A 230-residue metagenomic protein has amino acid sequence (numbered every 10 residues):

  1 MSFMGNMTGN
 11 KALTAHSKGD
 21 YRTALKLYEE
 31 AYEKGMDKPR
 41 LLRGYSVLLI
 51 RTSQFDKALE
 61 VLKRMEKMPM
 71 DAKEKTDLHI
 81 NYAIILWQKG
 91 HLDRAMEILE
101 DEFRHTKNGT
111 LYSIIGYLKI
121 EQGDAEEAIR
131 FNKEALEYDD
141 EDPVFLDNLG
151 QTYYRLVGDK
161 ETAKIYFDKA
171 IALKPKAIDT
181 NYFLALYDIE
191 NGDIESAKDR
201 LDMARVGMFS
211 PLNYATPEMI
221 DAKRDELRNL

Functional and structural regions predicted by a protein language model:
N10, G44-V47, N81, I114 (+2 more regions): Canonical tetratricopeptide repeat
G19-K26, S53-V61, K89-D101, E121-E134 (+2 more regions): Structural signature of tandem alpha-helical TPR/SEL1-like repeats, specifically the intra-repeat loop/turn
K34, M68-D71, R104-H105, Y138 (+3 more regions): Structural marker of alpha-solenoid helical repeat scaffolds
K38, A72-K75, N108, D142 (+2 more regions): Residue-level recognition of tetratricopeptide repeat
L41, K75-L78, L111-Y112, F145 (+2 more regions): TPR alpha-solenoid repeat register
K67, K169-I178, Y182, L186-L212: TPR/TPR-like (Sel1-like) alpha-helical repeat modules
K73, G123, G150, R155-G158 (+3 more regions): Short coil/turn linking the two alpha-helices of tandem helical-hairpin repeats
